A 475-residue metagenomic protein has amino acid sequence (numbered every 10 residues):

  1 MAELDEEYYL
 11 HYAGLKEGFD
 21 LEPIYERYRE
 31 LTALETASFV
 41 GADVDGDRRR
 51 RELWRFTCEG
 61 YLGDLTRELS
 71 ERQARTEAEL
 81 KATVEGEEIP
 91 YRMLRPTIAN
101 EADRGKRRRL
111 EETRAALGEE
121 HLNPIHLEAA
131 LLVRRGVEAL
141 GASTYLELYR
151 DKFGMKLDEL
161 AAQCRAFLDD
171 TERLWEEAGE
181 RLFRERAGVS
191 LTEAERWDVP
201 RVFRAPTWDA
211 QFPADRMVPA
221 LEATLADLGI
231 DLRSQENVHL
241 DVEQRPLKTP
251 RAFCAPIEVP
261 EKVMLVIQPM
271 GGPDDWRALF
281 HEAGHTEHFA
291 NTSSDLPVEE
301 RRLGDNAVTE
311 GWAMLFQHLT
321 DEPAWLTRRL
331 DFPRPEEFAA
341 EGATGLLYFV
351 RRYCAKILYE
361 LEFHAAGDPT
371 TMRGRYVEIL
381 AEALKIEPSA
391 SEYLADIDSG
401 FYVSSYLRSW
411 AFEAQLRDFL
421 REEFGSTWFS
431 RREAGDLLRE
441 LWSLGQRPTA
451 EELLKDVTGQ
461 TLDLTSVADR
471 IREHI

Functional and structural regions predicted by a protein language model:
M1-N123, L146: N-terminal helix-rich structural modules
E6-K16, E26-R27, L34-D43, E147 (+4 more regions): C-terminal, non-catalytic "cap/extension" segments appended to globular domains
S70, E77, E112-M264, P269-P273: Contiguous, non-catalytic segments that form substrate-binding/exosite surfaces or channel walls
E88-D103, L131-Y145, L191, A381-E382 (+1 more regions): Core structural elements
C164-L174, T292, L303-F338, L420: Post-HExxH zinc-binding segment in Zn-dependent metallohydrolases
A210, H288-F289, R328-Y348: Long, K/E/R/D-enriched contiguous segments that form extended
M264-L265, P297-G304, F338-T344, L394-I397: Short beta-alpha connecting loops at secondary-structure transitions that line or flank enzyme active sites
G271-T292, E310-M314: Active-site recognition of the HExxH zinc-binding catalytic motif
